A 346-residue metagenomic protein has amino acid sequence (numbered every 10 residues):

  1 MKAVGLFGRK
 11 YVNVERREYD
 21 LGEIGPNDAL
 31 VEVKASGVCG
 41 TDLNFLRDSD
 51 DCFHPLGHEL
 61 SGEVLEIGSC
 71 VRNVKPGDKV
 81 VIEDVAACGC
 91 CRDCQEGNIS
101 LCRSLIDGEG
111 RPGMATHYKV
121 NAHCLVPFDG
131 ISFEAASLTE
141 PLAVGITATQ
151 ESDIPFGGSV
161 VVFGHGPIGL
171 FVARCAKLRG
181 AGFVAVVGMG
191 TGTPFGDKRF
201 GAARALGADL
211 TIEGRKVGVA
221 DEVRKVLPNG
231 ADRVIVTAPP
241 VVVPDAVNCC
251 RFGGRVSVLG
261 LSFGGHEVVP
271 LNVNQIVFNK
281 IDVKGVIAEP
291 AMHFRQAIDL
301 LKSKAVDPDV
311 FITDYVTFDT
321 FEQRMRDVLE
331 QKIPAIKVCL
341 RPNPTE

Functional and structural regions predicted by a protein language model:
M1-A3, F171, V217-D221, N229 (+3 more regions): C-terminal hydrophobic helical "lid"/dimerization subdomain of Rossmann-like NAD(P)H-dependent oxidoreductases
D20-S36, L46-R92, C124, D129-I131: Glycine-rich beta-strand-centered segment in the early N-terminal region that forms part of a ligand/cofactor-binding
K79, S159, G254-R255, D282: Short glycine-centered segments of the SAM/dcSAM-binding site in methyltransferase folds
C88-F163: NAD(P)H dinucleotide-binding glycine-rich loop of Rossmann-like/cofactor-binding domains, especially the beta1-alpha1
I131-K216, D221: Mid-domain Rossmann-like dinucleotide-binding core that forms the NAD(H)/NADP(H) cofactor-binding site
S152, D197, G201-I281, T345-E346: Glycine-rich cofactor phosphate-binding loops and adjacent beta1-alpha1 units of small-molecule cofactor enzyme domains
M189-G192, S262, E289: Residues in the short beta-alpha loop(s) of Rossmann-like NAD(P)-binding domains
